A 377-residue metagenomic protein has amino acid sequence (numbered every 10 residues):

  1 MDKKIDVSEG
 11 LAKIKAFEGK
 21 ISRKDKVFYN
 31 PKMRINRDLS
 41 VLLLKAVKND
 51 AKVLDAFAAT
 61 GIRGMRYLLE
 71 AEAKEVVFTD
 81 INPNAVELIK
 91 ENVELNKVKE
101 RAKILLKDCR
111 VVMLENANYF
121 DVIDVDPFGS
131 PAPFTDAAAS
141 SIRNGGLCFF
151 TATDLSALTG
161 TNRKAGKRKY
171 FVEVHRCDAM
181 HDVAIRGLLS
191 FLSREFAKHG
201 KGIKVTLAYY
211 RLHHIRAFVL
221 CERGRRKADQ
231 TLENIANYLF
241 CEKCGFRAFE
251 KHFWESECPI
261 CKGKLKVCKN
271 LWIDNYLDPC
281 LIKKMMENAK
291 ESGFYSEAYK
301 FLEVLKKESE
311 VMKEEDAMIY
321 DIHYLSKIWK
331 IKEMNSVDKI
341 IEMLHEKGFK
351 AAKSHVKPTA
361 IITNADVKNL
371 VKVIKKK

Functional and structural regions predicted by a protein language model:
M1-K377: SAM-dependent transferase fold signal centered on methyltransferase-like domains, encompassing both Class I
